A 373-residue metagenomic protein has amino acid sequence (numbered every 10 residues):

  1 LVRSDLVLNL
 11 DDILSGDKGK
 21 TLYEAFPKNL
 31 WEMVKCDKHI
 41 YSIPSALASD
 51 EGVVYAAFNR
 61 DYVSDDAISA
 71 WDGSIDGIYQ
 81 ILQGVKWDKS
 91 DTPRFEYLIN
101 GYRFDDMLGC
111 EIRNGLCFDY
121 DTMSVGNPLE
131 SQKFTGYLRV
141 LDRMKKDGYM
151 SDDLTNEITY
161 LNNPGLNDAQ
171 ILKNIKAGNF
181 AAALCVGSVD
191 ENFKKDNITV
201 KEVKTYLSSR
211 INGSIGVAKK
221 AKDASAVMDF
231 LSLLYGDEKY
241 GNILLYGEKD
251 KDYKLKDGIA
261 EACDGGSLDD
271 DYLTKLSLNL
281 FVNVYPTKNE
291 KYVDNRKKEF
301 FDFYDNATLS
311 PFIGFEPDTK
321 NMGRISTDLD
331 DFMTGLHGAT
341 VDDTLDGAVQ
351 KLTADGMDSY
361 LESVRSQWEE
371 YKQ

Functional and structural regions predicted by a protein language model:
L1-Q373: Extracytoplasmic/secretory soluble proteins
